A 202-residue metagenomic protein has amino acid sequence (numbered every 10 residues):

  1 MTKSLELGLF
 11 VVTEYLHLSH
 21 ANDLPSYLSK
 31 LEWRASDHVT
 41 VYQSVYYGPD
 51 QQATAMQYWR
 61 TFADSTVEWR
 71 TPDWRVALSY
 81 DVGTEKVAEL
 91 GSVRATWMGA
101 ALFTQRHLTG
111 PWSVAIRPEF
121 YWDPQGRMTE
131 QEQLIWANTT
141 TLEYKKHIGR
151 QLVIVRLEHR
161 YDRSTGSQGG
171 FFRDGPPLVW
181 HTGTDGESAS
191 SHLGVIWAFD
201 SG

Functional and structural regions predicted by a protein language model:
M1-T40, S44: Aromatic- and glycine-enriched pocket-lining scaffold segments that form the walls of small-molecule binding clefts
A35, V39-P49, T54-G202: Outer-membrane beta-barrel pore domains
